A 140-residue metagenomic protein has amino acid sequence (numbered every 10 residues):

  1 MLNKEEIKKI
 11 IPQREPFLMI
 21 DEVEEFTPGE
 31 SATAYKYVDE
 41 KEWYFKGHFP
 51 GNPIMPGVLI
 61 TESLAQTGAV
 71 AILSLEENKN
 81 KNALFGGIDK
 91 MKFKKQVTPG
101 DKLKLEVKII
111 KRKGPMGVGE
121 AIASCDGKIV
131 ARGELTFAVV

Functional and structural regions predicted by a protein language model:
M1, G68-K104, R132-A138: Hydrophobic beta-strand-centered segment that forms part of the acyl-chain substrate-binding groove
L2-R14: Short aromatic-glycine motifs in intrinsically disordered, low-complexity regions
K8, G51, F93-K95: Beta-strand-rich interaction surfaces with strong enrichment in secreted/lumenal proteins
P12, Y37-D39, E106-K108, E120: Extended beta-strand/beta-hairpin segments
E15-M55, I60: Catalytic strand-loop segment that frames the active site of acyl-thioester-processing enzymes
D21-E24, D89, K94, K108-I110: Conserved positions in beta-strands of structured domains
V23, M55-N78: Active-site helix/loop of acyl-thioester processing domains in fatty-acid/polyketide metabolism, spanning hotdog-fold
G29, T98-D101, K108-V140: HotDog/MaoC-like acyl-thioester-processing domains
